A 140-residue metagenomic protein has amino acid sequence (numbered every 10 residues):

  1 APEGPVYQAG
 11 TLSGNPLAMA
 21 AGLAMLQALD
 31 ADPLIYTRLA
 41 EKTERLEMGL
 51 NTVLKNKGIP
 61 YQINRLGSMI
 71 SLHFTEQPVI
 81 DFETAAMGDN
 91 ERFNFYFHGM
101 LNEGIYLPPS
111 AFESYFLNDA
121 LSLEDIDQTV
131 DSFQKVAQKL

Functional and structural regions predicted by a protein language model:
A1-L140: Conserved N-terminal phosphate-binding loop of PLP-dependent enzymes in the Aspartate aminotransferase
